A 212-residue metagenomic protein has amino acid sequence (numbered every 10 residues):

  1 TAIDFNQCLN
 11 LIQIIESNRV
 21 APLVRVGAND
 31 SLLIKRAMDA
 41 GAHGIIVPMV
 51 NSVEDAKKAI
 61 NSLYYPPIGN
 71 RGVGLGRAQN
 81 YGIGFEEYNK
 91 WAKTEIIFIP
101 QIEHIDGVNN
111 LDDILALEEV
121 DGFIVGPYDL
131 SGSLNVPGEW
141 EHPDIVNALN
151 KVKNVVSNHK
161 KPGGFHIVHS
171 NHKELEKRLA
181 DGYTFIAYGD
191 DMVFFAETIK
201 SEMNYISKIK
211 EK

Functional and structural regions predicted by a protein language model:
T1-K212: Expand to "…catalyze enediolate/carbanion chemistry for C-C bond making/breaking, isomerization, decarboxylation
